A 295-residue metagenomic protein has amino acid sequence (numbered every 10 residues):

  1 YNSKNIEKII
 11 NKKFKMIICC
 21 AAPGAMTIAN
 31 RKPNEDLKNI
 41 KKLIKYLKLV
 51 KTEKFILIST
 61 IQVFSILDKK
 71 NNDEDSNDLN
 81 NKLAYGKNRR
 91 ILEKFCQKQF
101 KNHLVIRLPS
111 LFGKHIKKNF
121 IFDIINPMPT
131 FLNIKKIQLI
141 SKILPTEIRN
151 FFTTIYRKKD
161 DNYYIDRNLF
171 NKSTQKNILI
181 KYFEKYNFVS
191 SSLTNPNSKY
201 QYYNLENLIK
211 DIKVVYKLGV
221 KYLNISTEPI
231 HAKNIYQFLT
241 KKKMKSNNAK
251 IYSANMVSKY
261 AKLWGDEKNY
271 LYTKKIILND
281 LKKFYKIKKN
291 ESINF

Functional and structural regions predicted by a protein language model:
Y1-M26, I148-K158, N171-Q175, L208 (+1 more regions): N-terminal Rossmann/SDR dinucleotide-binding element
S3-T52, L57-K70: NAD(P)H-binding glycine-rich loop region in Rossmannoid oxidoreductase-like domains and their noncatalytic homologs
A21-M26, I61-F64, S110-G113, Y200 (+1 more regions): Short, solvent-exposed loop/turn segments at secondary-structure junctions
P33-D36, E74-E93, Q201-Y202: Short-chain dehydrogenase/reductase
Y46-F55, L92-H103: A structural motif corresponding to the C-terminal end of an alpha-helix and its immediate exit/capping segment
L67-K70, H115-I121, I235-F238: Short aromatic-enriched loop/helix-cap "lid" or pocket-rim segments at secondary-structure transitions that line
N102-Y200, N207: NAD(P)-dependent short-chain dehydrogenase/reductase
F188-S190, N195, Y202-L263, K275-F295: Mid/C-terminal beta-alpha module of Rossmann-like enzyme folds, strongest in SDR-family dehydrogenases/epimerases
